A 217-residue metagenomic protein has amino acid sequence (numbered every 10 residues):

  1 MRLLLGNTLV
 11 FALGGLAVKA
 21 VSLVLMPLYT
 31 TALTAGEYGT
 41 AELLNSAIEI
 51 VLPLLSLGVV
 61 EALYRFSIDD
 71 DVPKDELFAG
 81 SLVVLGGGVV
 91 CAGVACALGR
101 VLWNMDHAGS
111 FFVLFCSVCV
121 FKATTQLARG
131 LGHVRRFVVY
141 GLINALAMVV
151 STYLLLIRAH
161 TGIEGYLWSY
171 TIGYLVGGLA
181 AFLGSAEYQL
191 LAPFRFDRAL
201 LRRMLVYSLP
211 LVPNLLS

Functional and structural regions predicted by a protein language model:
M1-L4, G109, R135, I163-S169 (+1 more regions): Interhelical loop/hinge segments that connect adjacent transmembrane helices in multipass membrane
R2-V60, A145-V149, V206-S217: Signature of the first transmembrane helix
G6-V18, L43-R100, D106: Membrane-water interface segments that mark the loop-to-transmembrane alpha-helix transition
F11, L23, Y38-G39, E76-G80 (+3 more regions): Alpha-helical transmembrane segments and their helix-entry boundary regions
G15, K19, S46-E49, G88 (+3 more regions): Residue-level recognition of pore/gate-forming positions within transmembrane alpha-helices of multi-pass
A32-A35, D70, G130-L131, H160: Helix-loop interface residues and adjacent transmembrane-helix termini in multi-pass membrane transporters, primarily
R65-D69, V118-G141: Membrane-interface junctions at transmembrane-helix termini in multi-pass inner-membrane proteins
G109, V138-E187: Hydrophobic alpha-helical transmembrane segments
